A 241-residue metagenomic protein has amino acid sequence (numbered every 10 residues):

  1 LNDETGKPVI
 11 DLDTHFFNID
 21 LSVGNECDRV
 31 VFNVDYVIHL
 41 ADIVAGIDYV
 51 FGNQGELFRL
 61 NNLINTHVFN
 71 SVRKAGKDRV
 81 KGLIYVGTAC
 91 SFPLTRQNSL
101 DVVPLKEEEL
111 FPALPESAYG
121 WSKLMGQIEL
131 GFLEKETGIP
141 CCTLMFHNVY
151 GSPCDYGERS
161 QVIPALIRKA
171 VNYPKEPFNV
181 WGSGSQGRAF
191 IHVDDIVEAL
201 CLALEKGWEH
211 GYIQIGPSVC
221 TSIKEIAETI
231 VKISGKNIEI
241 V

Functional and structural regions predicted by a protein language model:
T14-N62, T95: NAD(P)H-binding glycine-rich loop region in Rossmannoid oxidoreductase-like domains and their noncatalytic homologs
I19, N172-V241: C-terminal substrate-binding subdomain of Rossmann-fold SDR/epimerase-dehydratase oxidoreductases
N61, Y119, K123: Active-site YXXXK catalytic motif of short-chain dehydrogenase/reductase
N65-F69, L124-G131, P164-R168, V197-E198 (+1 more regions): Conserved active-site helix of classical SDR/Rossmann-fold NAD(P)-dependent CH-OH oxidoreductases
T66-E116, C142: Conserved Rossmann-fold NAD(P)-dependent oxidoreductase catalytic core, especially the SDR/UDP-sugar
R79, G87-T88, Q127-P153, P174 (+1 more regions): Conserved beta-loop-beta element that borders a ligand/cofactor-binding pocket
S91-P93, S117-A118, C142-I163, Q186-G187: Flexible, glycine-rich beta-alpha linker
